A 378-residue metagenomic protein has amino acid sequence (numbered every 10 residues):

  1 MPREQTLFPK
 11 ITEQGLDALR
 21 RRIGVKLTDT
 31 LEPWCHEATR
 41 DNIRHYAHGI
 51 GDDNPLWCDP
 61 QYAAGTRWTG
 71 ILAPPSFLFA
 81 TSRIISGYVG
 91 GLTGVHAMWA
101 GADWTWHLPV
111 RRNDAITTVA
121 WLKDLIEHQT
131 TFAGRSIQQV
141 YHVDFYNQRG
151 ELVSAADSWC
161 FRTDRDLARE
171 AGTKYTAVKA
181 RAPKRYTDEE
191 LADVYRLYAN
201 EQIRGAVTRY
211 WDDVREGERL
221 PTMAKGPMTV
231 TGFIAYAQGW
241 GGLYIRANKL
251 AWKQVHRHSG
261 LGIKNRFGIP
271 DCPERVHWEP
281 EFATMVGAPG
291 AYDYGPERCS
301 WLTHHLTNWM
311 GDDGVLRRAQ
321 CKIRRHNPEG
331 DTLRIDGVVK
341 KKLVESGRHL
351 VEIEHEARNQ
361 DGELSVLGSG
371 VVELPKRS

Functional and structural regions predicted by a protein language model:
M1-R22, G101, W106-W211, R215-E216 (+3 more regions): HotDog/MaoC-like acyl-thioester-processing domains
P2-G101, L167-D313, R377: Hot-dog-fold acyl-thioester-processing enzymes
I323: C-terminal active-site-capping segments
